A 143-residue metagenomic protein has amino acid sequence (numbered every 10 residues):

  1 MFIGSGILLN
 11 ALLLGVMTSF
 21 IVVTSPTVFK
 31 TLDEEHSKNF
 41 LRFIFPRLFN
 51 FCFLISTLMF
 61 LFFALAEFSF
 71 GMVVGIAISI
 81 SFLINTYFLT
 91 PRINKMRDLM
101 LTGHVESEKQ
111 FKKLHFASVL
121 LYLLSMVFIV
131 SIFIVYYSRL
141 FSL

Functional and structural regions predicted by a protein language model:
M1-L143: Polytopic transmembrane helical bundles with strong interfacial aromatic enrichment
